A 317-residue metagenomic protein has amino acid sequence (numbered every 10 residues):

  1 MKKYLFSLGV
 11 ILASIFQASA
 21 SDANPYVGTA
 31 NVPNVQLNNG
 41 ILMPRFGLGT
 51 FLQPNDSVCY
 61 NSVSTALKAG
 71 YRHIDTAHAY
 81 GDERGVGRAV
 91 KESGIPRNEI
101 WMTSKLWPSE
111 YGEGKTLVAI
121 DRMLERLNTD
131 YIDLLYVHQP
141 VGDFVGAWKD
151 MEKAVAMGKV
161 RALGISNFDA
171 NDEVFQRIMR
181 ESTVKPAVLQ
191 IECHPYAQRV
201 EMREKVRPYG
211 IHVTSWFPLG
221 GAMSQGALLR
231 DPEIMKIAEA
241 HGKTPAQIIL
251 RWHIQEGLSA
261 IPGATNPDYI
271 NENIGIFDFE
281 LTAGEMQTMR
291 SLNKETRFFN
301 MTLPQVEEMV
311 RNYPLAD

Functional and structural regions predicted by a protein language model:
M1-Y4: Positively charged n-region of N-terminal signal peptides that target proteins for export
V10-A18: Hydrophobic h-region of N-terminal signal peptides that target proteins for export in Gram-negative bacteria
S21-I100, L219-G220, A316-D317: N-terminal binding-site loop/beta-alpha segment at the start of enzyme catalytic domains that lines or forms
P25-G28, Q139-D317: Beta/alpha (TIM)-barrel catalytic core signal, keyed to glycine-rich beta->alpha loops juxtaposed to Asp/Glu that bind
Q53-S57, D75-G85, S109-G114, Q139-F144 (+2 more regions): Acidic-and-aromatic substrate-binding clefts and catalytic sites of carbohydrate-active enzymes
P54-L67, G112-L127, G146, E173-Q176 (+1 more regions): Short, acidic/polar
R97-E110, D133-P140, Q190: A short, structured active-site edge motif that brings together acidic residues
T116-Y136, K153-M157: CE4/NodB-like, metal-dependent polysaccharide N-deacetylase domain that modifies extracellular/periplasmic N-acetylated
